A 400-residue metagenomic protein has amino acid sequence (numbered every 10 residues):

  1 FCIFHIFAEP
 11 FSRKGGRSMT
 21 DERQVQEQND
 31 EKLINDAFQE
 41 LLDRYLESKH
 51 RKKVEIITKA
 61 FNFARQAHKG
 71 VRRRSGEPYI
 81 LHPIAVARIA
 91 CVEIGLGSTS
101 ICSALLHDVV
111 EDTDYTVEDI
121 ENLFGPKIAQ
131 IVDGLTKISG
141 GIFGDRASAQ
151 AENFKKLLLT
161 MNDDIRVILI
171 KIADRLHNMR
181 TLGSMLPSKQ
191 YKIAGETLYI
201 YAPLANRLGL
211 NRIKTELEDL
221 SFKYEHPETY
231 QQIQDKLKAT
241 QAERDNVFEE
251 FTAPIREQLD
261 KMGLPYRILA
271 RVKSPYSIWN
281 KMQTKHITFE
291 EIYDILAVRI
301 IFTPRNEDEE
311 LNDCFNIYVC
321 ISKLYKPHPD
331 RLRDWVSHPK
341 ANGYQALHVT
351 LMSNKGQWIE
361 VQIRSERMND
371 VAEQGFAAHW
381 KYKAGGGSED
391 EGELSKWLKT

Functional and structural regions predicted by a protein language model:
C2-I359, R364-T400: Active-site helical microenvironments for divalent-metal-assisted chemistry
